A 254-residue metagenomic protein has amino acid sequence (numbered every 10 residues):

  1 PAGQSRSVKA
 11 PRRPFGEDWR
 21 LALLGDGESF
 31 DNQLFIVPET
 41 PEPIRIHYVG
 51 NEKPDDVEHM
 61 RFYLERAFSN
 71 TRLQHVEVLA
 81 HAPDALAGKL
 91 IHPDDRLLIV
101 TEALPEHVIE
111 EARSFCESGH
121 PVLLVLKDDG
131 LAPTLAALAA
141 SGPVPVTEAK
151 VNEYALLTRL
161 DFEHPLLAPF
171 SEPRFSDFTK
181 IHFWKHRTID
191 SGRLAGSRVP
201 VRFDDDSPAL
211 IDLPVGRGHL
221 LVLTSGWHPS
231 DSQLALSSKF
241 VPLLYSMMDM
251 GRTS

Functional and structural regions predicted by a protein language model:
P1-S254: N-linked glycosylation sequons
